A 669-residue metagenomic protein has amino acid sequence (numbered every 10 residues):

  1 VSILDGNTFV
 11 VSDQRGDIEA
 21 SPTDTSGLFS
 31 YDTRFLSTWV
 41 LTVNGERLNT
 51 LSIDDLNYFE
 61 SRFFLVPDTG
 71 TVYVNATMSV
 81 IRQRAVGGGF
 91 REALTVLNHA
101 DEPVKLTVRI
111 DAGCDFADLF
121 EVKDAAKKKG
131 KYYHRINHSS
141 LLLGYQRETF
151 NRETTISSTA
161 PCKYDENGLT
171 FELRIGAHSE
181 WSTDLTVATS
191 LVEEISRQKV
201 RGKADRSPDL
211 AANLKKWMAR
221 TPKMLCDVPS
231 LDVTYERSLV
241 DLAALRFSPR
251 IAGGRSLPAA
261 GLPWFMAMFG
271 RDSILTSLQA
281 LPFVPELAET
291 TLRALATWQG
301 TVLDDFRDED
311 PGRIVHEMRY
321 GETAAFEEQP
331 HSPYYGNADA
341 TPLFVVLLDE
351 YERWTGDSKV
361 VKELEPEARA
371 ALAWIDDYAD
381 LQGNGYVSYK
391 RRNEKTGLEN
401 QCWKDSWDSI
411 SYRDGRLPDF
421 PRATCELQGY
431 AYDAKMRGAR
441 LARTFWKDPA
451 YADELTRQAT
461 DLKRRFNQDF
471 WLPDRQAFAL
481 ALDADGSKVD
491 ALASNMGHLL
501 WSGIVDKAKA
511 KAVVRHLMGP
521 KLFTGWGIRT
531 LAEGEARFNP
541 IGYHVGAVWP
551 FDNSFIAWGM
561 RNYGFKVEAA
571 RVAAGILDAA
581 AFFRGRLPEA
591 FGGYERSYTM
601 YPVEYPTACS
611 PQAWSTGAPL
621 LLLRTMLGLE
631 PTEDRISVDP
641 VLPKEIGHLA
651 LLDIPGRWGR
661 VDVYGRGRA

Functional and structural regions predicted by a protein language model:
V1-T77, R84-G89, H99-P103, C114-E121 (+5 more regions): An extended acidic
F64-P67, L225-M268, R293-Y335, L381-A423 (+4 more regions): Extended glycan-interaction surfaces of carbohydrate-active proteins
T71-Q83, G130-K131, P161-K163, P311-T341 (+1 more regions): Aromatic/His-enriched, Gly/Pro-containing loop or helix-boundary segments that lie immediately adjacent to catalytic
G89-R91, N98-A267, S358-E365, R369-D380 (+2 more regions): Acidic/polar, glycine-enriched structural segments that form the non-catalytic walls/loops of the carbohydrate-binding
K105, R174-G176, S182, L441 (+5 more regions): Beta-rich accessory regions
R197-D209, N213, S230-R237, V284-W298 (+7 more regions): Extended, well-ordered alpha-helical scaffold segments
D272-L303, N495-K507, N553-A569, A573-I576: Alpha-helical support elements that line or immediately flank enzyme active sites and cofactor-binding pockets
A608-I646: Catalytic cores of secreted or luminal carbohydrate-active enzymes
